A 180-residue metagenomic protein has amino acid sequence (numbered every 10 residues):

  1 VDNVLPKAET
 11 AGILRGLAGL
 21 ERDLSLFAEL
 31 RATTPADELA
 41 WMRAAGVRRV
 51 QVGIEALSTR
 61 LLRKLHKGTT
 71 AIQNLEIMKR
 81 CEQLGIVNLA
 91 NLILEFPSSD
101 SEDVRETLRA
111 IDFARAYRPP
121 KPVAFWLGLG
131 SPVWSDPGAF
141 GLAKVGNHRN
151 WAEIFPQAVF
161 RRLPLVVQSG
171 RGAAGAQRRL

Functional and structural regions predicted by a protein language model:
V1-L89, L94-E102, E106-R109, F113-P122 (+1 more regions): Conserved SAM/AdoMet-binding glycine-rich loop
E102-L180: C-terminal accessory regions of radical SAM enzymes
